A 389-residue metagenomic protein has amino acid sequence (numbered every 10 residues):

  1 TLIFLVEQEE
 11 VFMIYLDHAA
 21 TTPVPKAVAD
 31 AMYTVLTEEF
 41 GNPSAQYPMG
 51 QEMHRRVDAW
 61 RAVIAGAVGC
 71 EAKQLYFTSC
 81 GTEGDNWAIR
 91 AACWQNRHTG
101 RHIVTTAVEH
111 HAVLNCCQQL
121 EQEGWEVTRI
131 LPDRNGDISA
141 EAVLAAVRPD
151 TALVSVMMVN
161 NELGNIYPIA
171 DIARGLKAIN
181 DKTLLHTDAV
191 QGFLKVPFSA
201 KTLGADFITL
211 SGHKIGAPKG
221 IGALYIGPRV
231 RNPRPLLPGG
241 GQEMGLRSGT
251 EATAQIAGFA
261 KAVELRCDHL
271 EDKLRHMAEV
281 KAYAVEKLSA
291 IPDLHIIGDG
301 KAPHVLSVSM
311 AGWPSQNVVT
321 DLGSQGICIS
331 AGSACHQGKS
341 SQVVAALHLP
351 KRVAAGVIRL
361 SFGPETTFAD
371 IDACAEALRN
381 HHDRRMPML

Functional and structural regions predicted by a protein language model:
I3-L389: Pyridoxal 5′-phosphate
